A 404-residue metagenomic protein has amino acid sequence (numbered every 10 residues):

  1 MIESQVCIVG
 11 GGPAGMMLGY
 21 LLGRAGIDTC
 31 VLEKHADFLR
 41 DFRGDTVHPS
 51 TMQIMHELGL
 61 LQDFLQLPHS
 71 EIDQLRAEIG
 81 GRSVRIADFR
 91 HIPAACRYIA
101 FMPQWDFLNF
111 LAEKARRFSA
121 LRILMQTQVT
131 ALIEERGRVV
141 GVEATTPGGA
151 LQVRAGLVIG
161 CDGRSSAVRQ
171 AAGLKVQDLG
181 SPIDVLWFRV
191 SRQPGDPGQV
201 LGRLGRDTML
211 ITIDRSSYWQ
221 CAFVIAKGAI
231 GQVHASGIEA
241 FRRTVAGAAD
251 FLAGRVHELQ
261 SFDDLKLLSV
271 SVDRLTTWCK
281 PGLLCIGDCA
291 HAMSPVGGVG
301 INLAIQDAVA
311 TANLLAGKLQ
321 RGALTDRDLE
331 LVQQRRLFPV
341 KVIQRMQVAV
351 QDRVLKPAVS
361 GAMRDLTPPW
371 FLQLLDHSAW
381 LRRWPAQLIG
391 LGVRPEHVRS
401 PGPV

Functional and structural regions predicted by a protein language model:
I2-G12: Beta1/beta-strand and adjacent pyrophosphate-binding region of the FAD-binding site in flavoprotein oxidoreductases
G15-M16: N-terminal Rossmann-fold NAD(P) dinucleotide-binding loop
G23-R43: Glycine-rich FAD pyrophosphate-binding loop
H48-K114: Active-site-adjacent segment of FAD-dependent monooxygenases/related oxidoreductases
R116-V129: A conserved beta-strand/loop element that lines the FAD pocket in flavoprotein oxidoreductases
T127, G137-L151, L157-V270, R274 (+1 more regions): Conserved FAD-binding catalytic core of PHBH/FMO-like flavoproteins
C279-P295: Short FAD-binding loop at a beta-strand-to-alpha-helix junction that anchors the flavin cofactor in diverse
N313-V404: C-terminal helical "tail/cap" subdomain of flavin- and related membrane-associated enzymes
